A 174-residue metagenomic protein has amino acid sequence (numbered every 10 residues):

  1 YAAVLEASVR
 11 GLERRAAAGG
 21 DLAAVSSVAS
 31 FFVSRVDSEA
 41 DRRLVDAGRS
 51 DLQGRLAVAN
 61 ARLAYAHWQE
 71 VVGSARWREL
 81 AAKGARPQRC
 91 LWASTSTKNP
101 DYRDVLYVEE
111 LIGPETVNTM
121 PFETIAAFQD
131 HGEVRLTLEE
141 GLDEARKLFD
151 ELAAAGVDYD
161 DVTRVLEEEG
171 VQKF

Functional and structural regions predicted by a protein language model:
Y1-E123: Catalytic alpha/beta core domains of metabolic enzymes, predominantly
G84-K173: Flexible, acidic glycine-rich loops studded with aromatic residues
